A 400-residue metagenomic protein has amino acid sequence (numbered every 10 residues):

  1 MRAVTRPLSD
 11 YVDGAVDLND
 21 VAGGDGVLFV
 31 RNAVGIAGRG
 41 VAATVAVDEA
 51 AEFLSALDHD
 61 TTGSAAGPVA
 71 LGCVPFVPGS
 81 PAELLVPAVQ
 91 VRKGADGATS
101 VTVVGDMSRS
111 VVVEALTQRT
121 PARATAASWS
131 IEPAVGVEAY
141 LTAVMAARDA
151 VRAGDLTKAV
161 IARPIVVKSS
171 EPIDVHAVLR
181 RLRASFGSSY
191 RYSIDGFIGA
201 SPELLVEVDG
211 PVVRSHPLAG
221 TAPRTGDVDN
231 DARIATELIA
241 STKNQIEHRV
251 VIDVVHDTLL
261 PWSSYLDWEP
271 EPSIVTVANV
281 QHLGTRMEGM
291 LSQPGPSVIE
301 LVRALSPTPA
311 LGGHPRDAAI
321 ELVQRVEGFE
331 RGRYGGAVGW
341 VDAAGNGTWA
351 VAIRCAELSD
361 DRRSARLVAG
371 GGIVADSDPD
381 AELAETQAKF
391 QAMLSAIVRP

Functional and structural regions predicted by a protein language model:
M1-D10, N32-D48, D96-T99, D106-M145 (+4 more regions): Contiguous alpha-helical scaffold segments within structured protein domains that host functional hotspots
M1-R123, Y140, Y192-L205, N346 (+1 more regions): Cofactor- and metal-binding active-site motifs of prokaryotic enzymes that mediate redox/radical or nucleophilic
L28-V34, G38-V47, A65, P78-Q90 (+5 more regions): An anion-binding catalytic pocket shared by soluble metabolic enzymes
V69-L71, F186-Y190, R333-G335: Short, hydrophobic/aromatic-rich segments at coil-to-beta transitions
T157-A162, Y192-D195, E271, I299-E300 (+2 more regions): Short coil/turn segments at secondary-structure boundaries
R286-P400: Conserved hydrophobic core element of enzyme catalytic domains
